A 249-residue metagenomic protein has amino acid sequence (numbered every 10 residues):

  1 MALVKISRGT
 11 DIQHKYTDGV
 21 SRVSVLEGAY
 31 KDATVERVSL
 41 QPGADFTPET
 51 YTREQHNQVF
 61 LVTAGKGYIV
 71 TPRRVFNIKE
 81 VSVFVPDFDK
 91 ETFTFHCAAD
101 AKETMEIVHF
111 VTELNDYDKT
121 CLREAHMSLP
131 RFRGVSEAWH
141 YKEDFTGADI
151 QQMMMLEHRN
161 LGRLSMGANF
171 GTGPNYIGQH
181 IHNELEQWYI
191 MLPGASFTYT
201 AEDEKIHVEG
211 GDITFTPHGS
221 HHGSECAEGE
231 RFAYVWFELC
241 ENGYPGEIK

Functional and structural regions predicted by a protein language model:
M1-R37, D45-V59, Y68, V75 (+3 more regions): Sequence termini and other peripheral, non-core segments
M1-T34, N115-G173: A short, N-terminal "cap"/entry segment at the start of jelly-roll beta-barrel domains of the cupin/DSBH fold
A33-E54, S165-N183, H218: Conserved short histidine dyad/triad with adjacent acidic residue
V35-S39, V59, V75, V83-V85 (+5 more regions): Conserved hydrophobic/aromatic beta-strand scaffold that supports enzyme active sites
F46-E80, L185-G210, I248: A short beta-strand-loop-beta hairpin characteristic of the jelly-roll/cupin
I78-A99, V208-E228, F237-L239: Conserved metal-binding segment of the jelly-roll/cupin
D100-F145, A227-K249: Double-stranded beta-helix
P174, G178-P217, S224-F232: Intrinsically disordered, low-complexity segments enriched in Gly and acidic/Ser/Thr residues that form flexible
